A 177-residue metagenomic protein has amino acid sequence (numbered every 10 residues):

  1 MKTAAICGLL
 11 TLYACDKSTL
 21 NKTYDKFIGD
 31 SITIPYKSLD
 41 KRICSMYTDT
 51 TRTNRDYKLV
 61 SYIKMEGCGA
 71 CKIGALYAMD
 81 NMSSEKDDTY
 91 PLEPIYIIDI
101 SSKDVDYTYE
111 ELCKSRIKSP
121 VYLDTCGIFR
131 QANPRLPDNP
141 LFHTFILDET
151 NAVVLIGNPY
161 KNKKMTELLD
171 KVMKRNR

Functional and structural regions predicted by a protein language model:
M1-C15: Sec-dependent bacterial lipoprotein signal peptides
C15-T53, I73-L76: N-terminal "domain-start" segment that seeds a small globular fold
D49-I73, A78-D80: Short active-site neighborhood of thiol/selenol oxidoreductases, capturing the structured segment around
S61, P94-I98, I146: Structural beta-sheet core signal
M65-C71, S101-D104, P159-N162: Short acidic, S/G/P-rich loop/turn micro-motifs used as interaction or catalytic elements
K72-K114, F129-A132: Structural microenvironment flanking redox-active thiols in thiol-disulfide oxidoreductases
Y109-L141: Short, internal strand/loop/helix patches that form the active-site neighborhood or redox-interaction surface
L141, I146-R177: Thiol-/selenol-based redox modules, centered on thioredoxin-like and closely related oxidoreductase domains
